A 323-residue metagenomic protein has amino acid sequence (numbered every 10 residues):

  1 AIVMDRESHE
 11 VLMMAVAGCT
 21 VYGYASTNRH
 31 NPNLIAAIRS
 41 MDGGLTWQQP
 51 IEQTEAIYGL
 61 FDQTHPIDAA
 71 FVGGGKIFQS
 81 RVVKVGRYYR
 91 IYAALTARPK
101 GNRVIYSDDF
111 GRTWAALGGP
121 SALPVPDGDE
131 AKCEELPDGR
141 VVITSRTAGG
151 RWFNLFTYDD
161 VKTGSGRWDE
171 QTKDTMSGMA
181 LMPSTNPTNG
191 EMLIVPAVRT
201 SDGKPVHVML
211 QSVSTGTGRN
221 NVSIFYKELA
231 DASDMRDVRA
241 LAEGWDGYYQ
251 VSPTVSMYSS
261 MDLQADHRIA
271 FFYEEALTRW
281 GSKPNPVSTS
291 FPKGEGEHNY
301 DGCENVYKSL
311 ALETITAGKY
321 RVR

Functional and structural regions predicted by a protein language model:
A1, K132, S260: Short, surface-exposed charged micro-motifs
M4-G73, F78-T188, I194-T254, R268 (+1 more regions): Beta-rich carbohydrate-recognition and catalytic domains
M192, M261: Hydrophobic, well-ordered secondary-structure elements that form the walls of internal hydrophobic environments
L263, H267-I269: Extracellular glycan/ECM-engagement signal in secreted proteins
